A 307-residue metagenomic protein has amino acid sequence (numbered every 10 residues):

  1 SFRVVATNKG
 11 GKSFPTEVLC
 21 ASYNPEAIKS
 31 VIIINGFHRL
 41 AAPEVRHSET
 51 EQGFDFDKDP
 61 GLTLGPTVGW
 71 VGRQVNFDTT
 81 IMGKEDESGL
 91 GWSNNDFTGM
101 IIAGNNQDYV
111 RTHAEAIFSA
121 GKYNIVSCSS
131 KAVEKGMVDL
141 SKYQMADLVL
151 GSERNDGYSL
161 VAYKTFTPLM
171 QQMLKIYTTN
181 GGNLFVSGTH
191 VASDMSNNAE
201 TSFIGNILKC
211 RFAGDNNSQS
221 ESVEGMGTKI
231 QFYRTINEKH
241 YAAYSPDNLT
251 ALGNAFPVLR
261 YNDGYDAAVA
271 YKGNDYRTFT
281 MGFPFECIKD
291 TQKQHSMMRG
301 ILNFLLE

Functional and structural regions predicted by a protein language model:
K9, F14-Q144, V149-S152, R299-E307: Aromatic-Pro/Gly-enriched surface loop or interdomain linker that acts as a lid/target-recognition segment
I28-L40, E44-D57, M137-N197, K272 (+1 more regions): Short alpha-beta junction capping motif
V126-E134, T189-V191, L259-N262, F283: Acidic carboxylate-rich catalytic motifs and surrounding loops in phosphoryl-/glycosyl-chemistry enzymes
K131-M137, P168-Q172, D263-A267: Alpha-helical scaffolding within the catalytic cores of extracellular/periplasmic polymer-degrading hydrolases
S152-F256, R260, K293, M297: A glycine-rich, often tryptophan-bearing local segment used as a flexible ligand/cofactor-contacting loop or short
P246-D247, V258, N262-N274: Short, surface-exposed beta-strand/loop micro-motifs that present aromatic residues
F283-E307: A recurrent domain-boundary module in secreted/ectodomain proteins
